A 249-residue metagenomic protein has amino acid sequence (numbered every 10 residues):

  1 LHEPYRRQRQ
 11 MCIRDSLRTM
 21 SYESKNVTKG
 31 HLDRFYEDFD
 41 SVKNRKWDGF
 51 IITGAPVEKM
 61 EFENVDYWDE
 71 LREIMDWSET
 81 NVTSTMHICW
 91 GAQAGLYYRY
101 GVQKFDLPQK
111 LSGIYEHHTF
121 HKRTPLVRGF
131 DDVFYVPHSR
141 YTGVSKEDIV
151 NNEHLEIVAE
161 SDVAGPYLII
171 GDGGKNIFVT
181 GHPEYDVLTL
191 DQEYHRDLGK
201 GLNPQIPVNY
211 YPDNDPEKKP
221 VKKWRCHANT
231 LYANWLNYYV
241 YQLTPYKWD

Functional and structural regions predicted by a protein language model:
L1-I13: Single conserved hydrophobic/aromatic residue that forms the stacking wall/gate of nucleotide- or nucleobase-binding
R14-E23: A short beta-strand-loop structural module common to alpha/beta enzyme folds
V27-K46: Glycine-rich, highly charged phosphate/nucleotide-binding loops
W47, I52-H121: Cysteine-nucleophile active-site neighborhood
D66-E70, S161, K223-L231: Soluble or luminal CAZymes and related metallo-dependent hydrolases
Y98-T189: Pocket-forming structural segment of enzyme catalytic cores
G174, V179, P183-D249: Acyltransferase
